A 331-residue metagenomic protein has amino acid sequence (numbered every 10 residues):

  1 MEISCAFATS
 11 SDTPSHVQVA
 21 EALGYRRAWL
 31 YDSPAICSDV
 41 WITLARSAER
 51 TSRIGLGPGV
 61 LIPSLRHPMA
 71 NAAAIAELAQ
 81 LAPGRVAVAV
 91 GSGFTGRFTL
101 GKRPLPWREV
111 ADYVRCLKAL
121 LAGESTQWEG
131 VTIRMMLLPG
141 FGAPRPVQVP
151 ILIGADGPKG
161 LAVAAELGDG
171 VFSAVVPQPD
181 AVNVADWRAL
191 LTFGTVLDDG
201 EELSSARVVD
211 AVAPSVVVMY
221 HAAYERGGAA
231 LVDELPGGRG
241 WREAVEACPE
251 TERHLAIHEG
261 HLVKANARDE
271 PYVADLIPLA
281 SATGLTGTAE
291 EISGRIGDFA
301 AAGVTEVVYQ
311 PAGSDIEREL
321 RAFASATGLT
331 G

Functional and structural regions predicted by a protein language model:
M1-G331: Active-site-adjacent structural elements that line small-molecule/cofactor binding pockets in enzymes
